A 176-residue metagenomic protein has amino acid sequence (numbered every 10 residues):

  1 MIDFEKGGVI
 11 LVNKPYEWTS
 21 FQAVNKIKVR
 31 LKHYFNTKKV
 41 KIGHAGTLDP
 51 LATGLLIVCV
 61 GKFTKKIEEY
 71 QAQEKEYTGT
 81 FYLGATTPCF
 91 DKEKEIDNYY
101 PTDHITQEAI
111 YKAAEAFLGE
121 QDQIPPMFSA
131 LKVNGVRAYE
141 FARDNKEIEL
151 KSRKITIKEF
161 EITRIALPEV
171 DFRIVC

Functional and structural regions predicted by a protein language model:
M1-C176: Catalytic/RNA-binding core of pseudouridine synthases
